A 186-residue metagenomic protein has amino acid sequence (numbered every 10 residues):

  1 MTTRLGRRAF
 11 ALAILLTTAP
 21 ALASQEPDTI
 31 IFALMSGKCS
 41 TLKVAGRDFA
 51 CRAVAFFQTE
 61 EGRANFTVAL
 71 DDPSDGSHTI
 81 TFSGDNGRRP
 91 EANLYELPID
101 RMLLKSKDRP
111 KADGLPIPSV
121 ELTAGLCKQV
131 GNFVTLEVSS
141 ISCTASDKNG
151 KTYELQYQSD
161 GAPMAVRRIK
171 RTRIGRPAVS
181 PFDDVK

Functional and structural regions predicted by a protein language model:
M1-F10: Bacterial N-terminal signal peptides that target proteins for export
F10-L16: Hydrophobic helical h-region of N-terminal Sec-dependent signal peptides in bacterial secretory/periplasmic proteins
T18-P20: N-terminal signal peptide c-region/cleavage motif recognized by signal peptidases
A23-S24, K186: Polybasic, low-complexity, intrinsically disordered segments
S24-E96: An ectodomain-focused feature that recognizes extracytoplasmic/extracellular
G37, L42-V44, D71-P73, D85-G87 (+5 more regions): Generic structural motif
G84-N86, L122-A124, S140-V185: Edge beta-strand at a domain terminus
L97-L155: Acidic, glycine-rich flexible loop segments
